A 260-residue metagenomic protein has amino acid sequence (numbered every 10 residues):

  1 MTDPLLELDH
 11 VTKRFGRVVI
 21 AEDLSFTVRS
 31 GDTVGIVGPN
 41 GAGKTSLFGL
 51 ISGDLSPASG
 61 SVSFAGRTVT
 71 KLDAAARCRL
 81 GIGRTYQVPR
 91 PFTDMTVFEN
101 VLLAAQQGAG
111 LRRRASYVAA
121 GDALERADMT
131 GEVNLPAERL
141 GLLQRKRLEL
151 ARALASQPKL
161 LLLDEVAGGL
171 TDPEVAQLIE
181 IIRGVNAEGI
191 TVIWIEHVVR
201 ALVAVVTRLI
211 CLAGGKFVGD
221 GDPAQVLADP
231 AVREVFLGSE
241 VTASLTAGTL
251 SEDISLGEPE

Functional and structural regions predicted by a protein language model:
T2-E260: Glycine-rich phosphate-binding loops of nucleotide-dependent enzymes
